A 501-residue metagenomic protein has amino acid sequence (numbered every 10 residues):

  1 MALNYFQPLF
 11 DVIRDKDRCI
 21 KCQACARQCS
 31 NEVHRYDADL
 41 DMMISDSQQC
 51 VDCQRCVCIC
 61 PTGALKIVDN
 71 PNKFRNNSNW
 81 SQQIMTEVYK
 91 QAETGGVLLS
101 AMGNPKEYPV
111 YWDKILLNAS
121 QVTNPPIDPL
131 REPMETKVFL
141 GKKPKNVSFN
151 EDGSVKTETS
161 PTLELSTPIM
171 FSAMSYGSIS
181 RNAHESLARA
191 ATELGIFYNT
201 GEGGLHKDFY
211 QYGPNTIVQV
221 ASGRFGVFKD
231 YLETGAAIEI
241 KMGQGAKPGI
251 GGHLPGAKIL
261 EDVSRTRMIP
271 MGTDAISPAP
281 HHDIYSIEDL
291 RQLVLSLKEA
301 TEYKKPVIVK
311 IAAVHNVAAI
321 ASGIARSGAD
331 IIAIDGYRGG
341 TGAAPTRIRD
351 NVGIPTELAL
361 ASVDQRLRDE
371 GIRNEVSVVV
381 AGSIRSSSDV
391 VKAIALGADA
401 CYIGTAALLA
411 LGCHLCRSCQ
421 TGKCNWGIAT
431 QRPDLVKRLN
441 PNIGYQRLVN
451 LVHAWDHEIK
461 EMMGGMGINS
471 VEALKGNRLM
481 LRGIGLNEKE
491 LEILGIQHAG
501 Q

Functional and structural regions predicted by a protein language model:
M1-F6, F10, V33, D39-M42 (+4 more regions): Conserved, well-structured core domains of diverse proteins
L3-L9, R75-S81, M85-N118, G342-E357 (+2 more regions): Conserved active-site-proximal phosphate/metal-binding subdomains
P8-D11, K21, A26-R27, N31 (+4 more regions): Glycine-rich phosphate/ribose-binding loops and adjacent secondary-structure elements that form binding surfaces
F10, T167-I169, L194-I196, P214-T216 (+12 more regions): Structural beta-strand/beta-sheet cores of well-ordered domains, especially the beta-sheet scaffolds that support
K16, S47, A173-Y176, G201-E202 (+7 more regions): Fold-independent oxyanion-binding glycine-rich loops and adjacent beta-strand/coil segments at enzyme active sites
D17, K21, Q48, D52 (+8 more regions): Catalytic cores of large soluble enzymes that bind and process phosphate-bearing ligands
L187, A191, V363, I459: Aromatic/hydrophobic pocket-lining residues that form π-stacking "cages" and hydrophobic walls in ligand
I238-I287, Q292, E299, H315: Active-site cores of enzymes that catalyze phosphoryl transfer or operate on phosphate-rich substrates
